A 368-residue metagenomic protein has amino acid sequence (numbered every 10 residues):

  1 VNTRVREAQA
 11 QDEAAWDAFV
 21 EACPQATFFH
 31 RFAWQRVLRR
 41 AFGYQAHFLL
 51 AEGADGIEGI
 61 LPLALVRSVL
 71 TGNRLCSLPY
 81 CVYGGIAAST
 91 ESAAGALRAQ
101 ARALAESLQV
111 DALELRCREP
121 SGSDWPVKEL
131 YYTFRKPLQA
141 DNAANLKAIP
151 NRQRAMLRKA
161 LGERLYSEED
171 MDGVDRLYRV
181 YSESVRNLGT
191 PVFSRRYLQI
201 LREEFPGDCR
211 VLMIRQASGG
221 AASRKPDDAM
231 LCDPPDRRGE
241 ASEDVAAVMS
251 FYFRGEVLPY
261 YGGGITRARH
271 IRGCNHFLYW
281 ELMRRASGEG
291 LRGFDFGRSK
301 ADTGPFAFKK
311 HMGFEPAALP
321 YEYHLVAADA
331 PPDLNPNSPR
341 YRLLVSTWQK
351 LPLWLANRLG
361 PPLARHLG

Functional and structural regions predicted by a protein language model:
T3-A54, L63-T71, C117-G220, D228-I271: A conserved beta-strand-loop-helix scaffold within acyl/acetyltransferase catalytic domains
Y44-A46, S107-V110, G288-L291: Short, high-confidence coil segments that cap the C-terminus of an alpha-helix and link into the following beta-strand
L50-I57, L70, C81, S92-L104 (+3 more regions): Aromatic (often tryptophan-rich) hydrophobic motifs at membrane interfaces
L65, E119-A144, R292-G368: Active-site/acyl-donor-binding loops of N-acyltransferases
L65-Y83: Conserved acyl-donor/pantetheine-binding loop and adjacent beta-alpha core of acyl/acetyltransferases and related
Y83-S89: The substrate-binding groove and active-site-proximal loops of carbohydrate-active enzymes, especially glycoside
S92-R135: Non-catalytic accessory segments adjacent to catalytic cores
E114, E168, G293-G297: Short catalytic-loop micro-motif centered on adjacent basic/acidic residues
